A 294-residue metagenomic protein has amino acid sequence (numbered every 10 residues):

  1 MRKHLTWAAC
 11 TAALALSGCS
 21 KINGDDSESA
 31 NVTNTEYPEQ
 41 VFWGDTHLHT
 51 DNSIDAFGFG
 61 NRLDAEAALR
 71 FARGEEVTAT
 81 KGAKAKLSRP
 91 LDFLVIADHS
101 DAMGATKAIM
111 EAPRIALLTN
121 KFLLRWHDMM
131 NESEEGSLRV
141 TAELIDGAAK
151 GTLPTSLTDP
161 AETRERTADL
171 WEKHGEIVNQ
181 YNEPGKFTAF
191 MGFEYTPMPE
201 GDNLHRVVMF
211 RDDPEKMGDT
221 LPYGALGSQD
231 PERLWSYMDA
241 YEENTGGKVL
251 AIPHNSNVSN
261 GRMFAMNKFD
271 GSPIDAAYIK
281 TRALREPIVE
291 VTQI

Functional and structural regions predicted by a protein language model:
M1-K21: Gram-negative bacterial Sec-dependent N-terminal signal peptides
C19-I294: Extended, charged catalytic domains and RNA/DNA-binding interfaces, predominantly in divalent-metal-using enzymes
